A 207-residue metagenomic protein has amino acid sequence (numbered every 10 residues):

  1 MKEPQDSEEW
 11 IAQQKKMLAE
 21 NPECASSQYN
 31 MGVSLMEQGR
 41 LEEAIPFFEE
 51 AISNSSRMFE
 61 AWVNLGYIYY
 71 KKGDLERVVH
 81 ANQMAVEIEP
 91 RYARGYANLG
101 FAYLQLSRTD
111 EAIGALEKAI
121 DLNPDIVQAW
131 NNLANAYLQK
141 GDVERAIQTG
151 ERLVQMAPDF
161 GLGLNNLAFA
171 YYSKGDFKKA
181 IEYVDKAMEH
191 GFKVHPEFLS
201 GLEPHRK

Functional and structural regions predicted by a protein language model:
K2-K16, Q38-E50, K72-M84, Q105-D121 (+2 more regions): Structural signature of tandem alpha-helical TPR/SEL1-like repeats, specifically the intra-repeat loop/turn
A25-S26, F59-E60, A93-R94, V127-Q128 (+3 more regions): Helix-start (N-cap) detector for alpha-helical repeat units in TPR-like alpha-solenoids, especially tetratricopeptide
S26-E37, E60-K71: Non-membrane alpha-helical segments in proteins
N98-F101, Q105, I126-N132: Histidine/lysine/aspartate-rich catalytic loop segments that bind and position anionic ligands
F169-S173, K193-K207: TPR/TPR-like alpha-solenoid helical repeat scaffolds
